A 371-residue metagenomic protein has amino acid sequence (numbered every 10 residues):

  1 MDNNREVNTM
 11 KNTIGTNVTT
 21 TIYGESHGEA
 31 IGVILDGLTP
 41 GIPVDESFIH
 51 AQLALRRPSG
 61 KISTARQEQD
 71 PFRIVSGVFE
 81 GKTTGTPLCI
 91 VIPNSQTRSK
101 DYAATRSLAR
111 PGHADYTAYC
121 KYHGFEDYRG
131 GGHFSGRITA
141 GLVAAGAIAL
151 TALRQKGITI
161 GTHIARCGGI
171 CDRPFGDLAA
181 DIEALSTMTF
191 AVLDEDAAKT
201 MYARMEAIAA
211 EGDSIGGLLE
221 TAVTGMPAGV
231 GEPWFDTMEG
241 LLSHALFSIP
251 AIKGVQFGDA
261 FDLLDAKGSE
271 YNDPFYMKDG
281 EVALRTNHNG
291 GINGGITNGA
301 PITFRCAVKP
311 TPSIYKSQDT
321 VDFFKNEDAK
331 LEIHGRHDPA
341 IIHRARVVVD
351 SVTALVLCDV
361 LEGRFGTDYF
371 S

Functional and structural regions predicted by a protein language model:
E6-S371: Generic N-terminal targeting/processing segments that precede catalytic cores or assembly contacts
